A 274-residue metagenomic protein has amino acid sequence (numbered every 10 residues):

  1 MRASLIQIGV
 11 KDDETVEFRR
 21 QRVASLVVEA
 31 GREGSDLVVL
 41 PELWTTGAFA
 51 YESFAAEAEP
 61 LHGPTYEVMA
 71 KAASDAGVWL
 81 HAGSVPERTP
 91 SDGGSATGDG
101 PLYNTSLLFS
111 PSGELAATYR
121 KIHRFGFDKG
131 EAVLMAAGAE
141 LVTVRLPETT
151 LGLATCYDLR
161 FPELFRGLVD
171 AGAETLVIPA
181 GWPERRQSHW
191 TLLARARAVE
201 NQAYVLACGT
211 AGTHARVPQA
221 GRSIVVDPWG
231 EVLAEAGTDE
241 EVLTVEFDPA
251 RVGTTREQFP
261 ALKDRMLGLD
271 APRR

Functional and structural regions predicted by a protein language model:
M1-L5: Extreme N-terminal starter segment of soluble prokaryotic enzymes
Q7-D13: Short polar catalytic/cofactor-binding loops
I8, L43, G83-V85, T155 (+2 more regions): Active-site-proximal beta-strand/loop segments in catalytic clefts of secreted hydrolases
D13-S112, T118, P183-A203: Cys-nucleophile CN-hydrolase/nitrilase-fold catalytic domain and related Cys-dependent amidase chemistry that acts on
L61, K71, P90-E174, E184-L192 (+1 more regions): Active-site catalytic loop in hydrolytic enzyme cores
L61-H81, L159-L243: CN hydrolase (nitrilase-like) catalytic-core segments centered on the catalytic cysteine and neighboring Lys/Glu
L80-G83, E87, I122-K129, V205-G209: Short Pro/Gly-enriched beta-strand edge/turn motifs at strand-loop
T118, T143, T210-R274: C-terminal beta-strand edge segments of enzyme domains
